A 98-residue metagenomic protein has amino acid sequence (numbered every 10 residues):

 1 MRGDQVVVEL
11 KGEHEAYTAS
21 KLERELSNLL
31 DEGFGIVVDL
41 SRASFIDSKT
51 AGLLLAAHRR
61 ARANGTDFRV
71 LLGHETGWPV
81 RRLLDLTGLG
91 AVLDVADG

Functional and structural regions predicted by a protein language model:
M1-K49, A56-G98: STAS-like cytosolic regulatory interaction modules
